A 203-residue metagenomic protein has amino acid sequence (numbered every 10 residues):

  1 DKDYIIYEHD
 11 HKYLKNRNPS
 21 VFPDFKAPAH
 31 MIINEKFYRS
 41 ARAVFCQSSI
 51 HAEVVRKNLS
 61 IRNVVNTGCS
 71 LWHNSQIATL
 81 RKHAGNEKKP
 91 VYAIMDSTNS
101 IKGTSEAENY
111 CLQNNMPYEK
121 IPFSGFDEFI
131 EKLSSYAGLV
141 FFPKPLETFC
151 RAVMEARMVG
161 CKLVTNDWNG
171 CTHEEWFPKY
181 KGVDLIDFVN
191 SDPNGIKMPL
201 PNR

Functional and structural regions predicted by a protein language model:
K2-P28, F45: Active-site proximal beta-strand in glycosyltransferases
K12, I50-A52, G170: Alpha-helix capping/helix-boundary segments
N16-S20, N58, I77-L80, W176-F177: Short aromatic-enriched loop/helix-cap "lid" or pocket-rim segments at secondary-structure transitions that line
F22-V44, E53, S134: Membrane-proximal helix-turn-helix segments that form the acceptor-binding/catalytic region of lipid-linked
R39-V64, G103: A short, active-site helix/loop in glycosyltransferases that binds the activated sugar's phosphate group
C69-F129: Conserved catalytic-core segment of nucleotide-activated headgroup transferases in glycan assembly
F126-Y136, M158: Short acidic alpha-helix that forms the nucleotide-activated donor recognition element in Leloir-type transferases
V140-R203: Catalytic binding pocket for nucleotide-activated donors in carbohydrate/polymer assembly enzymes
